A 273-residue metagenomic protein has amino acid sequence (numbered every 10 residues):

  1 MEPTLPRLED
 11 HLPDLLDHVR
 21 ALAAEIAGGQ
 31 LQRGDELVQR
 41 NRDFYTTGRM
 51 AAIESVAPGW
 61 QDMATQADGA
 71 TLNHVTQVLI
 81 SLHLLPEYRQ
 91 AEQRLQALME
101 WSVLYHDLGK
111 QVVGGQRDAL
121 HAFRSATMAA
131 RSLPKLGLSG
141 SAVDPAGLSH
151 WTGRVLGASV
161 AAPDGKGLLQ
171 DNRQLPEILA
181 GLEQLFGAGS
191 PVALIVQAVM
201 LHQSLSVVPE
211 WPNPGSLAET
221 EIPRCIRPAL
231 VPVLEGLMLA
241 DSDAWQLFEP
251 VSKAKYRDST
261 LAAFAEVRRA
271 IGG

Functional and structural regions predicted by a protein language model:
E2-Q116: Acidic/His-rich, divalent-metal-binding segments that scaffold phosphate/diphosphate chemistry
T4, L12-I26, G34, R40-N41 (+9 more regions): Generic structural signal of hydrophobic/aromatic residues within well-ordered alpha-helices of folded domains
T4-L16, Q61, G236-P250, Y256-R269: N-terminal accessory nucleic-acid engagement/regulatory domains that precede and modulate ATP-driven motor cores
T46-M50, V75, Q96, V192 (+3 more regions): Alpha-helix initiation and N-capping motif
L84-Y88, E92-K253: Divalent metal-dependent catalytic cores for phosphoryl transfer on phosphate-bearing substrates
G273: Active-site and adjacent loop segments of nucleotide-processing enzymes that use two-metal-ion phosphate chemistry
